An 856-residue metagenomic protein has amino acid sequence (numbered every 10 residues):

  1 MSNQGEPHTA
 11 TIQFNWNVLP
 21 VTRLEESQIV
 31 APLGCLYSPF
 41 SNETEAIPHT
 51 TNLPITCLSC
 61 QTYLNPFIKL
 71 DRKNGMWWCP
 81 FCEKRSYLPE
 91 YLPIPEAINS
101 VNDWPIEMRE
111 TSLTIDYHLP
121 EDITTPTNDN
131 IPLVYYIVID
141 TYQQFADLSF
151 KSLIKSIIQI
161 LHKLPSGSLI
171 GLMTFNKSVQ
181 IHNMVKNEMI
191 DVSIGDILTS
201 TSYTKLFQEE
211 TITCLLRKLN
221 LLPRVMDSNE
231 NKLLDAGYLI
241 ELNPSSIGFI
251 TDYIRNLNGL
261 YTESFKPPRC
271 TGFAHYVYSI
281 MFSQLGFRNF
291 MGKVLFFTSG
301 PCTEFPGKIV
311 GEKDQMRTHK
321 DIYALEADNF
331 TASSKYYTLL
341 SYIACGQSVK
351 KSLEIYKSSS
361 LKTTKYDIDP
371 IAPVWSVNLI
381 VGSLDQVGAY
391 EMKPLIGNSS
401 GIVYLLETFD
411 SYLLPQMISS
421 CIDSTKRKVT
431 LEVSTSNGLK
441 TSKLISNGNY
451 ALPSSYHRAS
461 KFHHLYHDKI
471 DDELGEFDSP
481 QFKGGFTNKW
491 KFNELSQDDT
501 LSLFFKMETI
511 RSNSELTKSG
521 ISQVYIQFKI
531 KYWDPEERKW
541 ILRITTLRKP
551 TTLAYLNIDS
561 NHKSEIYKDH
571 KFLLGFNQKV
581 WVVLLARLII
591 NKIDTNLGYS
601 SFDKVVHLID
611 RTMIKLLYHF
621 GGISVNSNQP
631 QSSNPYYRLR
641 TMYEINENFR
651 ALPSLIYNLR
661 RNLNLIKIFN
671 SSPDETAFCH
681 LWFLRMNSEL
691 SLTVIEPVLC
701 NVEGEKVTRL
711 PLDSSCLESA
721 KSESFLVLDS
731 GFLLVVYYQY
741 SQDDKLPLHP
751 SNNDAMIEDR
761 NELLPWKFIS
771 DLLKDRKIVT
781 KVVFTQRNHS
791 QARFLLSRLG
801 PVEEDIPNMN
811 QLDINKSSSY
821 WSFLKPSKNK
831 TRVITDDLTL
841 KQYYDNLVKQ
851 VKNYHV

Functional and structural regions predicted by a protein language model:
M1-Y135, T141-L164, N176-L234, N634-P635 (+2 more regions): Von Willebrand factor
N42-I47, T62-F67, V101-W104, I115-T125 (+13 more regions): Eukaryotic intrinsically disordered and solvent-exposed regulatory patches
A46-L53, F330-P535: Acidic, polar loop-rich interaction surfaces within structured domains
L64-P66, R85-P89, T124-T125, Q144-D147 (+13 more regions): Eukaryotic short linear interaction motifs
I68-R72, Y91-P95, D122, L148-S152 (+11 more regions): Short coil/turn segments at secondary-structure boundaries
P89, I94-S112, N187-Y203, I309-A324 (+2 more regions): Aromatic/acidic cage segments in peptide-binding pockets
D129-L153, L164-S166, N176-K186, E210-N378 (+2 more regions): Exposed acidic/Ser/Thr-rich ligand/metal-binding surfaces
C302, T509-L734, Y740-W766, S770-I778 (+2 more regions): Long, acidic serine/threonine- and proline-rich intrinsically disordered regions
